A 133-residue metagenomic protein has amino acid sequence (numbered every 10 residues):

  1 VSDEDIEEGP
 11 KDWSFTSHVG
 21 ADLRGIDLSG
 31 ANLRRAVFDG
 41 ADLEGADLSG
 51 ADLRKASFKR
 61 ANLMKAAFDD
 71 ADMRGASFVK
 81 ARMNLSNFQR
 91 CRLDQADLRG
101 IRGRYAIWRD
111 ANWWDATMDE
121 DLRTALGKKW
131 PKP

Functional and structural regions predicted by a protein language model:
V1-P133: Tandem repeat scaffolds
